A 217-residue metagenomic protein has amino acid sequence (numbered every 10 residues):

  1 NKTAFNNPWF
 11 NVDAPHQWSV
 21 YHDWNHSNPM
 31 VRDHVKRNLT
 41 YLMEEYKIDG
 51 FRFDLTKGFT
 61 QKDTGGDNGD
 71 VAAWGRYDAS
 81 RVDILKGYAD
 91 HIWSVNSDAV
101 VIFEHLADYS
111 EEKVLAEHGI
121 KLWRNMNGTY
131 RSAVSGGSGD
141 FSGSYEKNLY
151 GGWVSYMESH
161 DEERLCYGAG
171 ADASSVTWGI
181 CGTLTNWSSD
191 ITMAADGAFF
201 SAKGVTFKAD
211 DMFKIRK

Functional and structural regions predicted by a protein language model:
N1-K47, R52-R76, Y88-S94: Substrate-binding/active-site clefts of carbohydrate-active enzymes
H16, L55-D172: Active-site-proximal helices and loops of the catalytic beta/alpha 8
H26-P29, G139-N148, A198-S201: Short, charged low-complexity linear motifs
I48, S97-D98, N186: Short, well-ordered coil loops that connect the C-terminus of an alpha-helix to the N-terminus of a beta-strand
I48-G50, G151, D210: Active-site lining segments that contact anionic ligands and/or coordinate catalytic metals
D172-A209, K217: Aromatic-rich carbohydrate-binding modules that target alpha-glucans
